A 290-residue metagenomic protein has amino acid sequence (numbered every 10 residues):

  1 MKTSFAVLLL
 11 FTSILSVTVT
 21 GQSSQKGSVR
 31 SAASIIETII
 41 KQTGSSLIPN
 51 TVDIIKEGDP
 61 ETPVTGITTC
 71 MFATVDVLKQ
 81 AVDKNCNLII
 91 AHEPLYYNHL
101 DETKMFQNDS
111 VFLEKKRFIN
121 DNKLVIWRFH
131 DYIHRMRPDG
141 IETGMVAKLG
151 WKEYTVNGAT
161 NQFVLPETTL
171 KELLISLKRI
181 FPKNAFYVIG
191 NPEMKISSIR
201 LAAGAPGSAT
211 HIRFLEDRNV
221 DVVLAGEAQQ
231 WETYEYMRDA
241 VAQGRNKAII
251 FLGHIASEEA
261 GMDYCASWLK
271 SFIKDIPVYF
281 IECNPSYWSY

Functional and structural regions predicted by a protein language model:
T3-F5, F11, V17-Y290: Hydrophobic structural segments
